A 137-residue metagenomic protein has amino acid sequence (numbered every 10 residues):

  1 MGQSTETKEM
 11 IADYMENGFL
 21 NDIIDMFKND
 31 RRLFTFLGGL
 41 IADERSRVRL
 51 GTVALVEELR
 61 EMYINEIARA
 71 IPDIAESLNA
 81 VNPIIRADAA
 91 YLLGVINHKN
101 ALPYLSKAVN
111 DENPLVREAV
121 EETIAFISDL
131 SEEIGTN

Functional and structural regions predicted by a protein language model:
G2-E6, K28-A42, E61-S77, H98-N110 (+1 more regions): Amphipathic alpha-helical scaffolding segments comprising HEAT/armadillo-like alpha-solenoid repeats
K8-N29, R47-N65, I84-H98, E118-E132: Structural detector for internal amphipathic alpha-helices that build alpha-solenoid repeat scaffolds
E44-R45, V81-N82, E112-N113: Short inter-helical turns and helix N-cap capping residues of alpha-solenoid HEAT/ARM repeat scaffolds
E76-I84: Short, mixed-charge aromatic SLiMs
